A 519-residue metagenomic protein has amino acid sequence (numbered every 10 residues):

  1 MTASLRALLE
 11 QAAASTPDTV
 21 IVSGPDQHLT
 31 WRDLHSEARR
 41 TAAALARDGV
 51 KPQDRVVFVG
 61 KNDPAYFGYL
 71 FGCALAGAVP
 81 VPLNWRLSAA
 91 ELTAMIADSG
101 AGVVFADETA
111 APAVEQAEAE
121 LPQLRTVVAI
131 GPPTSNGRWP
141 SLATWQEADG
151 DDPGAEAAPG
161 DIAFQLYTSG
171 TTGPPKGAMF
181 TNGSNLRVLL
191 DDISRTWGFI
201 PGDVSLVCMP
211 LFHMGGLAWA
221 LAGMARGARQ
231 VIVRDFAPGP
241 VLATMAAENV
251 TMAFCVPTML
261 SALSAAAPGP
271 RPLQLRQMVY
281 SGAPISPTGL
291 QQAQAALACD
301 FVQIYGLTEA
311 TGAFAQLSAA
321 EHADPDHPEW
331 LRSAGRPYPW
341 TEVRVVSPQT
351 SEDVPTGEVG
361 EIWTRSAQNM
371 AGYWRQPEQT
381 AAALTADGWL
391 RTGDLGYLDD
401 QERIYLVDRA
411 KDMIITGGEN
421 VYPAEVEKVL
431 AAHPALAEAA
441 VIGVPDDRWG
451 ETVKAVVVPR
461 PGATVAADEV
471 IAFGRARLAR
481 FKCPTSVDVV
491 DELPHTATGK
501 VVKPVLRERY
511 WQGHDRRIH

Functional and structural regions predicted by a protein language model:
T2, V20-D63, F67-F71, S88-T93 (+1 more regions): Conserved AMP-binding/adenylate-forming core of the ANL superfamily
T2-A3, D18, A129, D149-Y167 (+2 more regions): Conserved pre-ATP/AMP-binding loop-to-beta segment of ANL
T30-R32, E156, A163-R187: Conserved AMP-binding A3 loop
L87, V104, M245, A253 (+7 more regions): AMP-binding/adenylate-forming catalytic core of the ANL superfamily
A111-P159: ANL superfamily adenylate-forming
L186-V204, F212-M252, A266: Conserved AMP-binding/adenylation subdomain of ANL enzymes
A225, V250-C255, S264-E329, E342: Gly/Ser/Thr-rich phosphate-binding loop
A298, H327-L331, E352, N369-G393 (+5 more regions): Conserved ANL (AMP-binding/adenylate-forming) active-site segment centered on the GW(Y/F)…HTG consensus within
